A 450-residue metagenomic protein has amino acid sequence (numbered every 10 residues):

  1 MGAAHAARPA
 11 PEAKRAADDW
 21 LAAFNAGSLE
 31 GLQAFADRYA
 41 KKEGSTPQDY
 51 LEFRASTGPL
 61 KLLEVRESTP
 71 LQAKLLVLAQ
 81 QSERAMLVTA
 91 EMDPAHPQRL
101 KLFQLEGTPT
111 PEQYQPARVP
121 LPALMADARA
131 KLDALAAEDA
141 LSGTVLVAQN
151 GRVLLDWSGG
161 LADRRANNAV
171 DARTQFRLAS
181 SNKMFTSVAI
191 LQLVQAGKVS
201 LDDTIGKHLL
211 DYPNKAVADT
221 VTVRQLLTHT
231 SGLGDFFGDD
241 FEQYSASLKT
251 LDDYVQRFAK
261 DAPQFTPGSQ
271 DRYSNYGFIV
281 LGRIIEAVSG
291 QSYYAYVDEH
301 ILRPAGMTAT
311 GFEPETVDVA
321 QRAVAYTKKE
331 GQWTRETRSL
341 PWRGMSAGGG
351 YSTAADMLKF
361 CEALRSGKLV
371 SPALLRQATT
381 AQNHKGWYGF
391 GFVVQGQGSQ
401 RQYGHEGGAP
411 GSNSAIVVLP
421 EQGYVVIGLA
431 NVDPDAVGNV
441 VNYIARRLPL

Functional and structural regions predicted by a protein language model:
H5-A17, L78-W157, E286-E299, R303 (+1 more regions): Catalytic loop of the DD-peptidase/beta-lactamase superfamily, centered on the K-T-G motif and neighboring
A16, W20, S28, L32-F35 (+15 more regions): Stable alpha-helical elements in mature extracytoplasmic
D19-N25, R38-A40, Q115-L121, Q175-R177 (+7 more regions): Second-shell loop/turn segments in exported
A26-K74: Short solvent-exposed beta->alpha transition segments
A136-T144, R165-L226, F265-Y276, M345-G348 (+1 more regions): Short active-site loop at a secondary-structure junction that contains or immediately precedes the catalytic residue(s)
E138-D139, A169-V170, S200, K215-V221 (+8 more regions): Extracellular/periplasmic catalytic domains that process cell-envelope and extracellular macromolecules
V170-R173, D239, D261-P267, F278-I279 (+2 more regions): Flexible glycine/proline-enriched surface loops and loop-helix/loop-strand junctions
A172, R177-S181, L193-G234, G238 (+4 more regions): Active-site helix/loop module of the DD-peptidase/beta-lactamase fold, centered on the serine-lysine SxxK catalytic
